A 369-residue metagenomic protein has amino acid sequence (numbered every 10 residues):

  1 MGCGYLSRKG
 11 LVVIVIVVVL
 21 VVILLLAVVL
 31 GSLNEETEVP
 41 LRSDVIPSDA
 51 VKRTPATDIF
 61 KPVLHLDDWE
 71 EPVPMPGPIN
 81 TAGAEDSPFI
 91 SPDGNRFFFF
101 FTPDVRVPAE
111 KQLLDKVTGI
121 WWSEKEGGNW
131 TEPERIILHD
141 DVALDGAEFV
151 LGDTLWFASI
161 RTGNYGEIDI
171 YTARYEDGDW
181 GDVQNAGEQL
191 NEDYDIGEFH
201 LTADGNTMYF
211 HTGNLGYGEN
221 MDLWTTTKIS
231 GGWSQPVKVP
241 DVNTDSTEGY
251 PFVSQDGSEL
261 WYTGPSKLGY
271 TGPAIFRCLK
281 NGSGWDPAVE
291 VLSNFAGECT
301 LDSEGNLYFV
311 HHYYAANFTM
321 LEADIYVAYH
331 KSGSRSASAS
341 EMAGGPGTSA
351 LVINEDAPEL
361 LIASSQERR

Functional and structural regions predicted by a protein language model:
M1-G2, I362: Helix-centric, low-specificity signal for extended rod-like, repetitive segments
C3-V19, L26-V29: N-terminal Sec-pathway targeting helices
V12-I16, I23, V352-I353, I362: Short hydrophobic transmembrane-like helices used for membrane targeting/insertion
A27-R369: Short, conserved micro-motifs composed of acidic
